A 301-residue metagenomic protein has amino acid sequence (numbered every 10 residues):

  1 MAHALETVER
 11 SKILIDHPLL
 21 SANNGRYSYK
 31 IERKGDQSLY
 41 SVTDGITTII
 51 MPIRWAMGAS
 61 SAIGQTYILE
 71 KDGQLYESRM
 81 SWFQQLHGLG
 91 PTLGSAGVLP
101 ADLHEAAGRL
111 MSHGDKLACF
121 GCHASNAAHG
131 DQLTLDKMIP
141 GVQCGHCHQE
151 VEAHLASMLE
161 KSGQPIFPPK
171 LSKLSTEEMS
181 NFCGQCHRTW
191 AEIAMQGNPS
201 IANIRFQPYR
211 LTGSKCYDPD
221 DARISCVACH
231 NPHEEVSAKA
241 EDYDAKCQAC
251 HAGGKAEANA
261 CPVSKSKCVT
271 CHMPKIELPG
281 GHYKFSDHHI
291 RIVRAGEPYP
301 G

Functional and structural regions predicted by a protein language model:
M1-S60, T66-I68, L89-H104, N126-G301: Primarily the internal scaffold of c-type cytochrome electron-transfer domains, especially repeated/multiheme c-type
D72-M111: A short, surface-exposed interaction/processing loop segment used at functional sites
M111-G114, P219: Short glycine/proline-enriched loop/turn "hinge" motifs that connect secondary-structure elements and lie
G114, H123-A127: C-terminal substrate/ligand-recognition segments
